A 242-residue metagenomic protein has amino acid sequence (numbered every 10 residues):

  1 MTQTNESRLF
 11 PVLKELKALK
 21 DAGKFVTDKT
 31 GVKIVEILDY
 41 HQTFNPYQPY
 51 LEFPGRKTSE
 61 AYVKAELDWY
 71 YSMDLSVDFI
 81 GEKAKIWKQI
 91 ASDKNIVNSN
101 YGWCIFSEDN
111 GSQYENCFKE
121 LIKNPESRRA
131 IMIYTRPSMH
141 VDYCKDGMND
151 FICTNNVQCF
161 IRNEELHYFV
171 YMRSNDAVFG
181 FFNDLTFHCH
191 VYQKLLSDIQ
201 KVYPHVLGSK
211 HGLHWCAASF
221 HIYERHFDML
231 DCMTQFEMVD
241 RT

Functional and structural regions predicted by a protein language model:
M1-T242: Terminal, non-catalytic protein-protein interaction segments that mediate quaternary/complex assembly
